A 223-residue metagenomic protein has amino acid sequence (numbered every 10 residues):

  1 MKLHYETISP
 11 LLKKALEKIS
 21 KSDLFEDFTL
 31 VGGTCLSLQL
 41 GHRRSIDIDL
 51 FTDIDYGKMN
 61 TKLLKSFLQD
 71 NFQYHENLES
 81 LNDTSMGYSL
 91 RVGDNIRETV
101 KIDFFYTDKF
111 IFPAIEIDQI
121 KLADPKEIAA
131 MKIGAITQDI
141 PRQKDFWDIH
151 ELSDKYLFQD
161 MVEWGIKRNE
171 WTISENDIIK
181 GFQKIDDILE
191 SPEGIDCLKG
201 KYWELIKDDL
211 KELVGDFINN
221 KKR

Functional and structural regions predicted by a protein language model:
M1-R223: Compositionally biased terminal segments of proteins
